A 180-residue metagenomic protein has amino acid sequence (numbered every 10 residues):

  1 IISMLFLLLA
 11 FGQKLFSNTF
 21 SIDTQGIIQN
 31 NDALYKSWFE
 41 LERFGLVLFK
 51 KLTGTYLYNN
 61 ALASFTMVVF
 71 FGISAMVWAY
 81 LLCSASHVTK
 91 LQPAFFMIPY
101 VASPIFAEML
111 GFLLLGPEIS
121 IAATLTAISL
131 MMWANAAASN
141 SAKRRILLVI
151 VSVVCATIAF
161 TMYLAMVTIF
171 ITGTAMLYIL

Functional and structural regions predicted by a protein language model:
I1-L8: Start-transfer (signal-anchor) and selected internal transmembrane alpha helices of multi-pass inner/ER membrane
L9-Q29, S37-F49: Extracytoplasmic catalytic/substrate-binding loops of multi-pass membrane glycan-assembly enzymes
K36-V69: Short hydrophobic/aromatic helix or loop-helix immediately within or flanking a transmembrane segment in polytopic
V68-P93, I128-M132: Transmembrane-helix motifs of polytopic, lipid-linked glycan transferases
P93-L125, T161: Aromatic- and kink-enriched transmembrane "portal" helix at the membrane-lumen/periplasm boundary that abuts
T126-L148: Membrane-interface transmembrane helices that cradle and orient dolichyl/undecaprenyl
L147-L164, I169-F170: Membrane-interface alpha helices of multi-pass inner-membrane proteins
I169-L180: Perimembrane helix-loop-helix junctions
